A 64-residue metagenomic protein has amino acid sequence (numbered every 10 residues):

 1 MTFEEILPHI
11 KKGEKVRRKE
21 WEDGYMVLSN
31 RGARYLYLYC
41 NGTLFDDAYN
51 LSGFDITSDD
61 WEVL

Functional and structural regions predicted by a protein language model:
M1-L64: Structural boundary micro-motifs
